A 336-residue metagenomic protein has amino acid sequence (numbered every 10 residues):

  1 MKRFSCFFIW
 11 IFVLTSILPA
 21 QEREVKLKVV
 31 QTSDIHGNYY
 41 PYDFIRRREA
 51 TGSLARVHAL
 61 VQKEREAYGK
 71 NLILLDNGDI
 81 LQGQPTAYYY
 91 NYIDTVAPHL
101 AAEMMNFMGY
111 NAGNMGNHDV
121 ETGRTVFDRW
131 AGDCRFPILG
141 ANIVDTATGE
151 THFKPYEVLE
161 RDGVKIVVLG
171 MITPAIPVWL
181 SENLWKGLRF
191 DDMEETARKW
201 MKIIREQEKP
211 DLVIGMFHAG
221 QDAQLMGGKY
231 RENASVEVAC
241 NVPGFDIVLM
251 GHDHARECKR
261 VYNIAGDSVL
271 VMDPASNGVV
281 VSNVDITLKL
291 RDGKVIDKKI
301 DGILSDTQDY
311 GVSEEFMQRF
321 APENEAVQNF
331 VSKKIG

Functional and structural regions predicted by a protein language model:
M1-R23: Bacterial Sec-dependent N-terminal signal peptides
M1-S5, I9, H36, F107 (+2 more regions): Generic intrinsically disordered, low-complexity segments enriched for polar/acidic and small residues
R3-F7, I11, R124, R189 (+4 more regions): Intrinsic disorder/low-structure terminal segments
Q21-D309: Acidic, metal/ion-coordinating pockets
V295-G336: Hard-cation-handling environments
